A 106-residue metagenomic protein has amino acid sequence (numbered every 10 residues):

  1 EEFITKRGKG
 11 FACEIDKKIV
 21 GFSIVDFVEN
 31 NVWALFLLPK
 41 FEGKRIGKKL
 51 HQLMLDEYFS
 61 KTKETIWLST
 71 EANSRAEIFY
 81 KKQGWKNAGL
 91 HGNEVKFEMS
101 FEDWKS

Functional and structural regions predicted by a protein language model:
E1-K40, H51, E57, H91: Acetyl-CoA-dependent GNAT
E14-D16, M99-E102: Active-site beta-strand termini and strand-to-loop segments that position acidic
N30, K44, V95: Glycine-centered loop/turn positions within well-structured domains that cap or flank conserved ligand/cofactor-binding
L38-K44, A72: Active-site acidic-Proline motif in GNAT/NAT acetyltransferases
G43-D56, K82: Conserved acetyl-CoA-binding loop-helix of GNAT-fold acetyltransferases
K44, K61-E64: Short coil/turn segments at alpha/beta junctions that flank glycine-rich nucleotide-binding fingerprints
I66-E77, N93-S100: Conserved beta-strand-loop-alpha-helix junction that forms the acyl-donor binding cleft
K81-L90: Conserved acetyl-CoA-binding loop of GNAT-fold acetyltransferases
